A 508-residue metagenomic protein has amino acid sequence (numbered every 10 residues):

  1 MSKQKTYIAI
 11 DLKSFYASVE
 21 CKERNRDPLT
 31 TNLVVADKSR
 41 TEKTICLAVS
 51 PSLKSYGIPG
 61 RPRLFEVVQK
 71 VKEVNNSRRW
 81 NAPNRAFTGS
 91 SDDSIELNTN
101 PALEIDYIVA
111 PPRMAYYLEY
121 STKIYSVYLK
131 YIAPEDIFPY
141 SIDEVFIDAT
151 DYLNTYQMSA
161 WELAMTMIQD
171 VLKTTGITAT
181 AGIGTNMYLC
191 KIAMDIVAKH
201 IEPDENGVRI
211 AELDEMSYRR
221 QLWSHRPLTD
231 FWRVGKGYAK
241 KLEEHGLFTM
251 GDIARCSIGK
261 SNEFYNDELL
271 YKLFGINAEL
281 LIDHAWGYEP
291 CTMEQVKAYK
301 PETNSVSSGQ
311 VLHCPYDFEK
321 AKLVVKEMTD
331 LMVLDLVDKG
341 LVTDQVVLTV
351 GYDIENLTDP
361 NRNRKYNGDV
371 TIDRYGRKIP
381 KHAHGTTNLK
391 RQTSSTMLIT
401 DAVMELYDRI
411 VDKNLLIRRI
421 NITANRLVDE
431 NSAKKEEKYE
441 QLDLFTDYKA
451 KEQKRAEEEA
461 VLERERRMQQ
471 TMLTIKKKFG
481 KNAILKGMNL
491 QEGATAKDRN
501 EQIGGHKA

Functional and structural regions predicted by a protein language model:
M1-M293, K449-A508: Gly/Gly-Pro- and Ser/Thr-rich, intrinsically disordered tail segments characteristic of DNA damage-repair and tolerance
A9, D230, K236-I417, E437-Y439: DNA-contacting surface of Y-family translesion DNA polymerases
V19, G376-A508: Acidic, metal-coordinating catalytic segment for phosphate/diphosphate chemistry, firing primarily on the Nudix
R40, N154, Y188, V311 (+4 more regions): Generic "edge-of-domain/loop-turn" microfeature
K72-N81, E319, L323-K326, V333 (+3 more regions): Contiguous hydrophobic segments
T150-Y152, T185-C190, V350-L357, N425-N431 (+1 more regions): Short, internal active-site loops enriched in acidic
T178-T180, V347, N421: Residues at or immediately flanking beta-strands
